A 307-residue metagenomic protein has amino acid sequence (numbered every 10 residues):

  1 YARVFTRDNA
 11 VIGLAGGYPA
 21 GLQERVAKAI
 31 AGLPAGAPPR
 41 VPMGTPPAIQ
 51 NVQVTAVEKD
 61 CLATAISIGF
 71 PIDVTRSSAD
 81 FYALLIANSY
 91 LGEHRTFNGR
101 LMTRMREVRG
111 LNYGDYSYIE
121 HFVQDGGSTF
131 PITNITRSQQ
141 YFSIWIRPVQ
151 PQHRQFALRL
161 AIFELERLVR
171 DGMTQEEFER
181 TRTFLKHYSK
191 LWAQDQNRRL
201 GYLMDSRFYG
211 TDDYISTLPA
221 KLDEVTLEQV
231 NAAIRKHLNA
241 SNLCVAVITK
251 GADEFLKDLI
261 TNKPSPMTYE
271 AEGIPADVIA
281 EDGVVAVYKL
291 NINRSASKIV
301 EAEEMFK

Functional and structural regions predicted by a protein language model:
Y1-R40, T64-S67, I72-V74, G114-K307: Charge-rich, well-structured scaffold segments of protease-associated domains
A2-V4, P46, V57-D60, M105-E107 (+1 more regions): A general structural signal for short secondary-structure junctions and capping/turn motifs
A20, P47-Q50: Active-site substrate-binding loop specific to GH73 endo-beta-N-acetylglucosaminidase modules in bacterial autolysins
N51-T55: Short Gly/Thr-rich strand-loop-strand
A56-K59, T133-I135: Short Gly/Pro-enriched turn/cap motifs at secondary-structure boundaries
I68, A79-L91, G99-T103: Active/ligand-binding-proximal structured segments within catalytic/core domains that scaffold catalytic residues
L85-H94, L160-L168: Bilobed periplasmic-binding protein/Venus flytrap-like ligand-binding cleft at the lobe interface of extracytoplasmic
R95-Q124: M16/MPP (pitrilysin/insulinase) zinc-metallopeptidase core fold and M16-derived inactive scaffolds
